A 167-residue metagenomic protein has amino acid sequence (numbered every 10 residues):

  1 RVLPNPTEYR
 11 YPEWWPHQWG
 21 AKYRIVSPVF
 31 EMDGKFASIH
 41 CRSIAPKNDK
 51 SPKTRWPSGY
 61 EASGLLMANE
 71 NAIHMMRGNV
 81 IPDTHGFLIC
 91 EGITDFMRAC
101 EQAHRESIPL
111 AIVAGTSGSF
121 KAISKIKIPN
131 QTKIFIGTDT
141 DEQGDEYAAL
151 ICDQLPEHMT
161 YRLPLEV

Functional and structural regions predicted by a protein language model:
R1-L3: Compact soluble domain cores
N5-T132: Phosphate-handling DNA/RNA-contact segment within nucleic-acid enzymes
K50-K53, I136-D139, M159-R162: Glycine-rich loops and low-complexity Gly/Arg-rich segments that provide flexible linkers or classic glycine-based
I89, Q131-Q143, P164: Acidic beta-strand-to-loop metal/phosphate-binding motif
T94, G118-K121, T138-A148, V167: Acidic, metal-coordinating catalytic cores used for nucleic-acid/nucleotide bond scission and strand-transfer chemistry
E106, H158-M159: Secondary-structure boundary/capping positions in well-ordered alpha/beta enzyme cores
V113-S117, T160-V167: A generic structural motif
E146-E157: Short, aromatic/basic amphipathic alpha-helical patches
